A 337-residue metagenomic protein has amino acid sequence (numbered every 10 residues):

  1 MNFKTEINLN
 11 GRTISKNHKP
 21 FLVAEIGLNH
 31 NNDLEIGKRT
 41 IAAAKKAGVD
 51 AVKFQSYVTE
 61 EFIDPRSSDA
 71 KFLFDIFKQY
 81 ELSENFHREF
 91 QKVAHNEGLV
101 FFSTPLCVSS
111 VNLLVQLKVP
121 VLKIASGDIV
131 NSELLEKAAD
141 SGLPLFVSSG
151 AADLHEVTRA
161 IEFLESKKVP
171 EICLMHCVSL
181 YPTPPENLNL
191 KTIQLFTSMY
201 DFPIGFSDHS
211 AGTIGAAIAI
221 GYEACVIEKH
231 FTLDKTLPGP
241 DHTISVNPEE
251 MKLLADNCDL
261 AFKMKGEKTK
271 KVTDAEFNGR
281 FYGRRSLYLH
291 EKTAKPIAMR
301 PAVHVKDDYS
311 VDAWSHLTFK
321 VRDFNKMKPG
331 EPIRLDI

Functional and structural regions predicted by a protein language model:
M1-I337: Catalytic cores and adjacent flexible loops of soluble metabolic enzymes that perform enolate/carbanion chemistry on
